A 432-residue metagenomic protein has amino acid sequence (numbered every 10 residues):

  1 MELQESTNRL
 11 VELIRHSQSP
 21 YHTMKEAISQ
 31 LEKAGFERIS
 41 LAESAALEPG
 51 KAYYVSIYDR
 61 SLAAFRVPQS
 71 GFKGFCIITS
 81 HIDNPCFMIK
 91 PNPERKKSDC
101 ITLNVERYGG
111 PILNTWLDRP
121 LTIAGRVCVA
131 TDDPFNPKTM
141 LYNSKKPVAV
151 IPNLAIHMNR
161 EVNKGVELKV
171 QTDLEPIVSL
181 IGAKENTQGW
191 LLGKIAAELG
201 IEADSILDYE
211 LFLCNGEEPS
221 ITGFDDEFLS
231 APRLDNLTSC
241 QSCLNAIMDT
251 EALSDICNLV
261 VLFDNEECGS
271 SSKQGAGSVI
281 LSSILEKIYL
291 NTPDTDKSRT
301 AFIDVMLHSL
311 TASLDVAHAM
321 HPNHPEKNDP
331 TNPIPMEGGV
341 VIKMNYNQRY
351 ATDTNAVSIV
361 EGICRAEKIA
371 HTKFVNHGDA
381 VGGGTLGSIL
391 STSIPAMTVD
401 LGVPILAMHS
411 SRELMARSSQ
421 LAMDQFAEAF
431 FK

Functional and structural regions predicted by a protein language model:
M1-K432: N-terminal hydrophobic/helix-forming segments and targeting peptides
